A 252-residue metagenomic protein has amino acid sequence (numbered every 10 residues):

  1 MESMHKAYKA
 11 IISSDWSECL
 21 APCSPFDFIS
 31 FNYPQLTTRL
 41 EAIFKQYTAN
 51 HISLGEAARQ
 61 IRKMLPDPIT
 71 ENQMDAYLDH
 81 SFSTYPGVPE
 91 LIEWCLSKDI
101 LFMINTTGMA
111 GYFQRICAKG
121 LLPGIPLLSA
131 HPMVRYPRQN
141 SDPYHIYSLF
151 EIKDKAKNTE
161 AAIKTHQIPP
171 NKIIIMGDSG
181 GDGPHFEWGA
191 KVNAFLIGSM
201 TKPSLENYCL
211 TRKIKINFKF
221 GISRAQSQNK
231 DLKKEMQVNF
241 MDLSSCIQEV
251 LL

Functional and structural regions predicted by a protein language model:
E2-H131: Alpha-helical substrate-recognition element adjacent to the catalytic core
P86-E90, S97-L101, G108-L252: C-terminal cap/substrate-recognition subdomain and adjoining C-terminal extension of metal-dependent phosphatase-like
